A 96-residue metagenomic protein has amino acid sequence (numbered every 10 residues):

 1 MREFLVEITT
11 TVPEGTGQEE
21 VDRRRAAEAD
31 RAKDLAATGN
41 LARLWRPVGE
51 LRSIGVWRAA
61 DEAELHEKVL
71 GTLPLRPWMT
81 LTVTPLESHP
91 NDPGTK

Functional and structural regions predicted by a protein language model:
M1-K96: Conserved, structured core segments of small domains
